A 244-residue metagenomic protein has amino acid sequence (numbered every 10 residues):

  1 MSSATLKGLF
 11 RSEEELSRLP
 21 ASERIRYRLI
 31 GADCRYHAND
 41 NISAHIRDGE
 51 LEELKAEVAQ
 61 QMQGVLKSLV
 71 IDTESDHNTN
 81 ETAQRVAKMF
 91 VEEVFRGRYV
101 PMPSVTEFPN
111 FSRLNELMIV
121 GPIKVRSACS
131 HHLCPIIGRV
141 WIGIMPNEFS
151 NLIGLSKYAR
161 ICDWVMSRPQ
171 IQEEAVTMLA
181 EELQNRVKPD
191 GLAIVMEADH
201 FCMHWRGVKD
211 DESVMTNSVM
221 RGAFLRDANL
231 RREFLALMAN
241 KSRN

Functional and structural regions predicted by a protein language model:
S2-N244: A domain-level signal for the structural core that forms small-molecule/cofactor-binding pockets and catalytic centers
